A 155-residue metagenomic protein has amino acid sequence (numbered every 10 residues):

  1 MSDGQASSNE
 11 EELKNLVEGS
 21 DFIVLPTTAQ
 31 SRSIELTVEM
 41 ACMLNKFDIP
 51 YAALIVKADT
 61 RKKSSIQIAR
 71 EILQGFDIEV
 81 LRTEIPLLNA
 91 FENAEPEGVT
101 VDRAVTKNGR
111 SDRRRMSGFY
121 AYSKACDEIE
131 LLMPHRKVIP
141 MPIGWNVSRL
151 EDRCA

Functional and structural regions predicted by a protein language model:
M1-L13: Switch II (G3) loop of P-loop NTPases
G19-V38, D59-K62: Conserved Switch II/interswitch segment of TRAFAC-class P-loop GTPases
T28, A52-Q67, T83-E95: G-domain G4 guanine-recognition motif of GTPases
I34-T60: Conserved C-terminal guanine-recognition region of P-loop GTPase G domains, centered on the G4
A69-V105: Beta-strand-loop-alpha "switch" segments that mediate conformational coupling across diverse proteins
E95-S123: C-terminal boundary of histidine-terminating zinc-finger modules
